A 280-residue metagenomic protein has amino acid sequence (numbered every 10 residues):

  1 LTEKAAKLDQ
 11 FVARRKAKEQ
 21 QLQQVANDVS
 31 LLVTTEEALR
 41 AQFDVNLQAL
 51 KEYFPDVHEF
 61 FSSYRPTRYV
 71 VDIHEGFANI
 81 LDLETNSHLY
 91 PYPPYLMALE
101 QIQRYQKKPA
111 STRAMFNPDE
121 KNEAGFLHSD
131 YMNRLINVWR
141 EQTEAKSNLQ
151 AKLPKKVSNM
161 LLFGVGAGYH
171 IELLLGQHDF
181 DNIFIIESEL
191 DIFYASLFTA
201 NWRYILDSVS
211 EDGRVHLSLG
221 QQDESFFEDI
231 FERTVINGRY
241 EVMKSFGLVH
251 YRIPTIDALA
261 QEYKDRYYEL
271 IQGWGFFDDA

Functional and structural regions predicted by a protein language model:
L1-A280: N-terminal donor/sugar-recognition subdomains of glycan-related enzymes, prototypically the membrane-proximal stem
